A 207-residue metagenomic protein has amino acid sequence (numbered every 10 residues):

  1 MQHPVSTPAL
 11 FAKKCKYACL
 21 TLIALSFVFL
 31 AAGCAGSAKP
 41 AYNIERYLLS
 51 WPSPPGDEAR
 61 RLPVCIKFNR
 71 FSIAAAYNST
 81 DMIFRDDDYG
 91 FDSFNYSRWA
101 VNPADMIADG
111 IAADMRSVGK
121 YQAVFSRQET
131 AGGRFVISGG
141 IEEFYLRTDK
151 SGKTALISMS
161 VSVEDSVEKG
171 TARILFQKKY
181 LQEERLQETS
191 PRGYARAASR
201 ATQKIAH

Functional and structural regions predicted by a protein language model:
H3-T21: Bacterial N-terminal signal peptides that target proteins for export
T21-A31: Bacterial N-terminal signal peptides
G33-A104: A structural "domain/chain start" motif
A35-L62, A113, V118-T171: Surface-exposed short loop/turn segments
F71, G140-F144, L181-E183: Generic short beta-strand segments
A75, Y145, V163-D165, E184-E188: Feature marks short, surface-exposed loop/turn motifs that line or immediately flank catalytic pockets and channel
F91-R98, E168-K204: Short secondary-structure boundary motifs at beta->alpha junctions and helix caps
A104, A108-A112, S199-T202, A206: Extracytoplasmic/secreted envelope proteins and their assembly/folding machinery, especially bacterial periplasmic
